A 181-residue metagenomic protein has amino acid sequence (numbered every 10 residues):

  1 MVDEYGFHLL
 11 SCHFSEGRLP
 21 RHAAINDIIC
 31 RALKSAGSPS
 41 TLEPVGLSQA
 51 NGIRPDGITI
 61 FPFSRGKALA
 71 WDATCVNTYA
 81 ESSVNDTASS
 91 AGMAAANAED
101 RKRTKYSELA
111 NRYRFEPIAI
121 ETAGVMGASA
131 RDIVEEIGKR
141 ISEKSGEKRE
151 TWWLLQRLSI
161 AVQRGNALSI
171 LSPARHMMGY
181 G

Functional and structural regions predicted by a protein language model:
M1, E16-G17, R31, S35 (+3 more regions): Non-catalytic C-terminal interaction segments of nucleic acid-processing enzymes
M1-I25: Short Cys/His-based metal-binding microdomains
G6-C12, D56, W71, P117: Short, conserved catalytic/metal-binding micro-motifs enriched in Asp/Glu and His
A23-G37: Inter-domain linker/hinge segments that demarcate the starts of reverse transcriptase and RNase H-type modules
